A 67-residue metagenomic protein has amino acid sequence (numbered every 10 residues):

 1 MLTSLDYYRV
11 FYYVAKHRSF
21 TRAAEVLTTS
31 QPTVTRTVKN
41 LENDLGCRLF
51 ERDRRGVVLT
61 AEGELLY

Functional and structural regions predicted by a protein language model:
M1: C-terminal effector-binding regulatory domain of bacterial HTH transcription factors
S4-Y7, Q31, G63: The N-cap/first-turn positions of alpha helices within or immediately adjacent to helix-turn-helix DNA-binding domains
Y7-V14, L66: Short alpha-helical "packing" element that flanks the helix-turn-helix/winged-helix DNA-binding module
Y12, E25, K39, R55-V57: Sequence-pattern detector for short linear motifs and compositional/periodic biases rather than a specific fold
Y12-S30: Short helix-boundary/capping micro-motifs
F20, E42-L59, E64: A short LG(V/I)-centered, amphipathic sequence patch enriched for acidic residue(s) preceding the LG motif
V26-L27, V38, L45, L66: Core residues of bacterial helix-turn-helix
